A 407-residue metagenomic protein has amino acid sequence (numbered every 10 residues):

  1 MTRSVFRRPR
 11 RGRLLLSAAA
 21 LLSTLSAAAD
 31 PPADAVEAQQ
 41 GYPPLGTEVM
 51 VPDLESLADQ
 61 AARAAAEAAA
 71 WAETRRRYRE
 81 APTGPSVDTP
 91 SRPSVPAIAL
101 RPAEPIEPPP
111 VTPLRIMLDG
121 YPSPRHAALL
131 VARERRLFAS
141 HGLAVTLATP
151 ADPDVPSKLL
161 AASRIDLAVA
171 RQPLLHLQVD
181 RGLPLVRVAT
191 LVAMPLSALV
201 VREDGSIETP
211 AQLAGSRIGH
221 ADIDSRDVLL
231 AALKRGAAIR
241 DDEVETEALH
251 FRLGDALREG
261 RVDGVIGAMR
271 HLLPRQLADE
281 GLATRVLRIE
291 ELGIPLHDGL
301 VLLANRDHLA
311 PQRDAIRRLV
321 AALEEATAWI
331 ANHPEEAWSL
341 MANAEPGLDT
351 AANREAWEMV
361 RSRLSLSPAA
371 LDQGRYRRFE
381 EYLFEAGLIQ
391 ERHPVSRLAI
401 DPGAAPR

Functional and structural regions predicted by a protein language model:
M1-P9: N-terminal secretory signal peptides that target proteins for export/translocation
R13-T24: Bacterial N-terminal signal peptides
P31-R240, E245, D263-M269: Short, glycine-/small- and polar/acidic-enriched structural segments that line small-molecule recognition paths
A127, A193-L199, G205, T284-R285 (+3 more regions): Small-molecule pocket liners
P173-L174, F251-N343: Pocket-lining segment of extracytoplasmic ligand-binding domains
Q312-L388: Secondary-structure end/capping motifs
F379-R407: C-terminal solvent-exposed extensions
